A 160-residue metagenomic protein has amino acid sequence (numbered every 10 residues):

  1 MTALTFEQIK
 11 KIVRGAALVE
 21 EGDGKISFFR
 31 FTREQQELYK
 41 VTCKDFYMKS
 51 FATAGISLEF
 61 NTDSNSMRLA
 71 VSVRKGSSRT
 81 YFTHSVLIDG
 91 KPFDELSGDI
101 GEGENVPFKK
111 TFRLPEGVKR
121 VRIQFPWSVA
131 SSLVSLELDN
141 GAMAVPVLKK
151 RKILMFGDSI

Functional and structural regions predicted by a protein language model:
M1-K152: N-terminal secretory targeting modules
R151-I160: Catalytic nucleophile-elbow at a beta strand-turn-alpha helix junction centered on a G-D-S/GDSL motif, marking
